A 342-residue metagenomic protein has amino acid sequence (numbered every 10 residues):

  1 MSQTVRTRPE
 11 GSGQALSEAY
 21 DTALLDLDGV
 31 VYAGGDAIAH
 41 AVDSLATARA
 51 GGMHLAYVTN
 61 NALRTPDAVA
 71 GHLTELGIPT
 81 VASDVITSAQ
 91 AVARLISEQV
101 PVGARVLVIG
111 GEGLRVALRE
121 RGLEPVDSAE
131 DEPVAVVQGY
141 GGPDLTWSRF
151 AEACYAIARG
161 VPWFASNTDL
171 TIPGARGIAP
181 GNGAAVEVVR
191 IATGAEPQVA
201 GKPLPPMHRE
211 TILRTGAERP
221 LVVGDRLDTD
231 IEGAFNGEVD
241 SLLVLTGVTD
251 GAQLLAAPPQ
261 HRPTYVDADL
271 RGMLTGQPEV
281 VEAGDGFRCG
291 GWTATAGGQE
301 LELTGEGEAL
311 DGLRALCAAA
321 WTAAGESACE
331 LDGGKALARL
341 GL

Functional and structural regions predicted by a protein language model:
S2-L25, A33-G35, V42, T47-A50 (+5 more regions): Asp-based, Mg2+/Mn2+-dependent phosphohydrolase catalytic module
G29: Receiver (REC) domain active-site loop signature in two-component systems and cognate sites in sensor histidine kinases
V58: Glycine-rich loop-to-alpha-helix module at the N-terminal edge of alpha/beta enzyme cores
S88-Q90: Polytopic endomembrane small-metabolite transporters, centered on the Drug/Metabolite Transporter
